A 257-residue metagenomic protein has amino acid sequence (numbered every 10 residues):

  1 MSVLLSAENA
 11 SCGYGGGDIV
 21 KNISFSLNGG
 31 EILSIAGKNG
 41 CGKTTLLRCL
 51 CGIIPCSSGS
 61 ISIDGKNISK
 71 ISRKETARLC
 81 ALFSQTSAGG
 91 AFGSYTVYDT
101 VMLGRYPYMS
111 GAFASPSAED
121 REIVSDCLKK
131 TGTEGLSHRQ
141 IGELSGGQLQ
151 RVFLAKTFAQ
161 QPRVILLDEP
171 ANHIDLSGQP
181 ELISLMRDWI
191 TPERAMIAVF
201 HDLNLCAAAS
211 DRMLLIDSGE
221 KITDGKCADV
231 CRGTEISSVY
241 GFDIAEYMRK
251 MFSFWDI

Functional and structural regions predicted by a protein language model:
A36-K38: The feature captures the beta-strand-to-loop junction immediately N-terminal to the Walker
C51: Helix-to-loop junction immediately C-terminal to a conserved catalytic motif
G59-N67, T76: Conserved ABC transporter NBD signature motif
Q140-L144: Conserved ABC ATPase signature
I165-E169: Catalytic Walker B motif of ABC-type/P-loop ATPase nucleotide-binding domains
M213-K226: H-loop (His-switch) and adjacent beta-strand-loop-beta switch element of ABC-type ATPase nucleotide-binding domains
T234-I257: ABC ATPase nucleotide-binding domains
